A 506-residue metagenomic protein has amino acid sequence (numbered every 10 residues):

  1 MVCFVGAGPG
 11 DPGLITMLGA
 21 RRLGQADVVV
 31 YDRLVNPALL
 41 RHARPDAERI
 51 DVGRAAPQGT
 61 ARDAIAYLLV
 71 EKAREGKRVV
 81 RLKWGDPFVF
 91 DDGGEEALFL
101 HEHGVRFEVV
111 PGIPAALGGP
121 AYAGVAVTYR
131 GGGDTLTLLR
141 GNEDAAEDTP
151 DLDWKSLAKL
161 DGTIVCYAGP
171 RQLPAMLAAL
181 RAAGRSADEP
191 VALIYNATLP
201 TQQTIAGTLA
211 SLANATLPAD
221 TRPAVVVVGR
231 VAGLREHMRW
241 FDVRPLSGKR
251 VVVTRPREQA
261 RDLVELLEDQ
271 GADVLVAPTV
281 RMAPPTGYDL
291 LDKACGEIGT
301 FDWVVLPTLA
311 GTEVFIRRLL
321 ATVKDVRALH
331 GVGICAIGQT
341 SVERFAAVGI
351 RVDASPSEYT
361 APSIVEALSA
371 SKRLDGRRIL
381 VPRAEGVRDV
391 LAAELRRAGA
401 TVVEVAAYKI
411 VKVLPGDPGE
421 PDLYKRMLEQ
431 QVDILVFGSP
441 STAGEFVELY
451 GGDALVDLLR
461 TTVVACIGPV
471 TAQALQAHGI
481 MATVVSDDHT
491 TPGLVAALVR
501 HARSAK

Functional and structural regions predicted by a protein language model:
M1-I113, L117-G118, A213, L217-P218 (+5 more regions): Class I S-adenosyl-L-methionine
M1-P9, I50-A56, T137-N142, V276-R281 (+2 more regions): Short, basic, glycine/proline-bearing loop/turn elements
P9-G10, A61-I65, A73-E75, P174 (+2 more regions): Signature of uroporphyrinogen-III synthase
D27-V29, R49, A126, I164 (+4 more regions): Short, well-ordered beta-strand core segments
P37, I65-K72, Y122-A126, P150-W154 (+1 more regions): Short, charged beta->alpha transition segments
W84-L160, I205-A206, A354-T360: Class I SAM-dependent methyltransferase SAM-binding "motif I" and its flanking Rossmann-like core
H101-V105, V127-Y129, A182-D188, T322-L329 (+1 more regions): A short alpha->loop->secondary-structure connector
D144-A192: Conserved anion/nucleotide-ligand pocket segment
